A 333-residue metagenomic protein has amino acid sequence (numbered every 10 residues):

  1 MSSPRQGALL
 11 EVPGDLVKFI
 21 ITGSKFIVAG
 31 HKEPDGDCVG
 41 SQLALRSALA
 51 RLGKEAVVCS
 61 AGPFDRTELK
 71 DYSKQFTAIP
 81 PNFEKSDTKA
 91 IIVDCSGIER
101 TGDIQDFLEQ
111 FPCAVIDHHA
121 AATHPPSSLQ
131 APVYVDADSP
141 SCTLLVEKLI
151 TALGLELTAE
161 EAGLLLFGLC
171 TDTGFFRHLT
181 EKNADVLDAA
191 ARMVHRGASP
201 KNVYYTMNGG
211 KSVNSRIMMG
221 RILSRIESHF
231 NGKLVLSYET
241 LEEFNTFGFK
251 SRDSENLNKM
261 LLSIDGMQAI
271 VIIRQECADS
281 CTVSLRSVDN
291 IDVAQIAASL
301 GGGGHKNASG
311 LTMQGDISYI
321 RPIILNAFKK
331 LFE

Functional and structural regions predicted by a protein language model:
M1-G14, D106-A114, V135-V146: An acidic intrinsically disordered interaction segment
S2-R5, L9-E33, C38-K70, P80-D87 (+2 more regions): Hydrophobic helix-and-loop "lid/oligomerization" segment in the mid-to-C-terminal part of catalytic domains
L10-D15, D94-S96, I150-A152: Short, motif-level signal for alpha-helix interfacial/capping segments enriched in acidic residues and aromatics/proline
A48, F107-A114, A152, N183-A184: A glycine- and small-aliphatic-rich helix-loop capping segment at beta-alpha/alpha-beta transitions that lines
R66, E99-T101, T143, V293: Short, well-ordered alpha-helical microsegments
S73-P132: Active-site cofactor/cluster-binding pocket
H119-A189: Short alpha-helices
